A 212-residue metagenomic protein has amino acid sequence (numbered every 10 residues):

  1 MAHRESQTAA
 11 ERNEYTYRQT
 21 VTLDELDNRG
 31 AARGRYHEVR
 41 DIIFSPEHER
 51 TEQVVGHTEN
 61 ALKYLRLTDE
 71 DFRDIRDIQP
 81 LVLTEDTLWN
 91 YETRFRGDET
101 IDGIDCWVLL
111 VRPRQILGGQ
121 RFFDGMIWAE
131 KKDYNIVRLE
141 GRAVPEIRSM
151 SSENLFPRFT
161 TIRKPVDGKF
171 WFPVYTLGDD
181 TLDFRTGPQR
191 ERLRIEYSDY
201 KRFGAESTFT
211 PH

Functional and structural regions predicted by a protein language model:
M1-F123, K131-V137, R142-P157, P165-Y175 (+1 more regions): Structured extracytoplasmic
